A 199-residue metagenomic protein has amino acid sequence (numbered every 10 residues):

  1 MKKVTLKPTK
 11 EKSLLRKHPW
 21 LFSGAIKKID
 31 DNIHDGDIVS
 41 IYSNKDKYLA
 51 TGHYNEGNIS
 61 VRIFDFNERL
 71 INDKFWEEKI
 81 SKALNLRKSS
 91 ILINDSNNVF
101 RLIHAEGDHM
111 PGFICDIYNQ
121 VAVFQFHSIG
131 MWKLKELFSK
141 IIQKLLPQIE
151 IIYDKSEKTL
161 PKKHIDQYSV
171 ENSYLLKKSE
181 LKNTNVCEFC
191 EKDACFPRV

Functional and structural regions predicted by a protein language model:
M1-F113, I117-N119, T184-V186, R198: Non-catalytic accessory regions of SAM-dependent methyltransferases
V39, V121-V123, E150-I152: Structural motif
N72-K79, G130-F138: Short amphipathic alpha-helical segments
A105-M110, I114-D116, K135-V199: Non-catalytic substrate-recognition/targeting regions of SAM-dependent transferases
V121-W132: A short interface-forming secondary-structure element
